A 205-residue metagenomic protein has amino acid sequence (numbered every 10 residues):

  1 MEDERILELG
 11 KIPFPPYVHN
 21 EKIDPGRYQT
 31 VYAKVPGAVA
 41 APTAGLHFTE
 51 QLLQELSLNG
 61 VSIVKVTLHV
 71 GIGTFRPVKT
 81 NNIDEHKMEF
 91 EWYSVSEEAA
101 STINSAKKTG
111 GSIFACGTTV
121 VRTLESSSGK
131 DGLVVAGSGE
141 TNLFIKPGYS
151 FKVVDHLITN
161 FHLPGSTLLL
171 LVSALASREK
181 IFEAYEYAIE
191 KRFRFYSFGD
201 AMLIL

Functional and structural regions predicted by a protein language model:
M1-L205: Surface-exposed, charge/polar-rich loops and edge strands
